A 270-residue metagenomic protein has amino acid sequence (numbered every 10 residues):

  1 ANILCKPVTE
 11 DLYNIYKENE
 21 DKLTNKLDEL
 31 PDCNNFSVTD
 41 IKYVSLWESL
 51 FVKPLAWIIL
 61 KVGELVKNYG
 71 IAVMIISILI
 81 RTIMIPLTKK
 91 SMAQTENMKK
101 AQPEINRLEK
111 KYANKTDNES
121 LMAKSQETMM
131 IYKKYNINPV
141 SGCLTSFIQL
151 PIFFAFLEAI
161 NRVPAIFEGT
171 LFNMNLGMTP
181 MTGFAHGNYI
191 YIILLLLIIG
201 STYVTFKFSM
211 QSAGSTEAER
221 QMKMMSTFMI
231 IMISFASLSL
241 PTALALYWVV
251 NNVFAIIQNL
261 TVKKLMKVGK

Functional and structural regions predicted by a protein language model:
A1-K270: Helix-loop-helix
